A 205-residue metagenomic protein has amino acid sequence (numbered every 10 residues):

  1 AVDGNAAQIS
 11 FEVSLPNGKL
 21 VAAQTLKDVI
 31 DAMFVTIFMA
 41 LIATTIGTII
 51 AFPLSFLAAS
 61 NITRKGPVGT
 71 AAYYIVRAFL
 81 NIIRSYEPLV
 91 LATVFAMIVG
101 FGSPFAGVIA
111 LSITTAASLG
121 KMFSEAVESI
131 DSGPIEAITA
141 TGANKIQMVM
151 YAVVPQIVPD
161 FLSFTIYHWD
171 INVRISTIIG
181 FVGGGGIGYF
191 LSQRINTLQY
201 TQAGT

Functional and structural regions predicted by a protein language model:
A1-T44: Periplasmic/extracellular loop-to-transmembrane helix junction in inner-membrane transport proteins
Q8-Q24, I49-I75: Hydrophobic transmembrane alpha-helix segments characteristic of membrane transport and insertion machinery
A22, L26, I30, F34 (+6 more regions): Alpha-helical membrane-protein architecture signal
D28-M39, R84-S118: Loop-to-helix entry region at the N-terminal start of transmembrane alpha-helices in multi-pass membrane transporters
D31-F38, F56-L91, M122: Cytoplasmic-entry segments and transmembrane alpha-helices of multi-pass inner-membrane transporters
A40, T44-F52, F56, S60 (+6 more regions): Hydrophobic positions within alpha-helical transmembrane segments of bacterial inner-membrane proteins
M97, D170, R174-T205: Glycine-rich helix-loop "coupling/hinge" segments at transmembrane-helix boundaries in multipass transporters
F101-V153, P159-H168: Membrane-cytosol interface at the C-terminal ends of specific transmembrane alpha-helices in multi-pass membrane
